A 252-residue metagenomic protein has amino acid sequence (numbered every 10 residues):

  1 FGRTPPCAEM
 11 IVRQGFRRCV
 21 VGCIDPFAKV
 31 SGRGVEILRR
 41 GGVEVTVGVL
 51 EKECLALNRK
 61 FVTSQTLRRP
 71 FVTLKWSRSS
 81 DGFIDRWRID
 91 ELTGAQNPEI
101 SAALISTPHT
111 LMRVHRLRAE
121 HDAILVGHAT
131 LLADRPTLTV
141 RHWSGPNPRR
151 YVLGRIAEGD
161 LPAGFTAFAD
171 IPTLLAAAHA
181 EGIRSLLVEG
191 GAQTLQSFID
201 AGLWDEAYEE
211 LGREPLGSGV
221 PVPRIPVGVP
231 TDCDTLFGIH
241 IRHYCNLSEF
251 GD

Functional and structural regions predicted by a protein language model:
F1-L55: Active-site loop-to-helix "anion-binding N-cap" substructures in soluble metabolic enzymes
R3, V20, I24, S31-I37 (+1 more regions): Enzymes that bind and transform nitrogen-containing heteroaromatic metabolites
L55-L57, A102: Short, positively charged
L57-F71: Flexible, polar/acidic helix-loop-strand segments at domain edges
